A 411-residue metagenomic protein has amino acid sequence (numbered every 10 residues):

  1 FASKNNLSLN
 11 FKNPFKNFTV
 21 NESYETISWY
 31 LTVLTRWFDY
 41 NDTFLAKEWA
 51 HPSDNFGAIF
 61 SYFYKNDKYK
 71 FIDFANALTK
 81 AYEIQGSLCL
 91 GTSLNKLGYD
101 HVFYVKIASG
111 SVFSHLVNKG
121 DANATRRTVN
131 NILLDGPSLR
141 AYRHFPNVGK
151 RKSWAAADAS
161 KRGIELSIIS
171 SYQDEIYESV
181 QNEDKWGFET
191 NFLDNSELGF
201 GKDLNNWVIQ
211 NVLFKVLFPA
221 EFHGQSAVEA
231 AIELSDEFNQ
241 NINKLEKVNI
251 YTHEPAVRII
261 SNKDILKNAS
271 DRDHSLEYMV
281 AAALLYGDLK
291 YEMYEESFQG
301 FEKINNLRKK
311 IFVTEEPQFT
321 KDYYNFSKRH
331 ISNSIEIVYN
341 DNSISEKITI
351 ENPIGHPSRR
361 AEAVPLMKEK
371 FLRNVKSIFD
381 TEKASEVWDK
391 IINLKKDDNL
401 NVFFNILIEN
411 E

Functional and structural regions predicted by a protein language model:
F1-E48, N147-K161, I168-E411: Terminal-appendage/accessory-domain detector
L34-N76, K80: Long, structured ligand/cofactor-binding scaffold of large enzymes
T35, D54-F56, Y64, E83-I84 (+3 more regions): Short connector loops/turns at beta-strand edges and beta->alpha or beta->beta junctions
A50, D54, H101-V105, S270: Hydrophobic alpha-helical transmembrane segments of integral membrane proteins, especially multi-pass transporters
S53-F60, V105-V112, S160-E165, G224-V228 (+1 more regions): Well-ordered alpha-helical segments within folded domains of soluble proteins
F63, S114, I232-D236: Generic structural signal for well-ordered alpha-helical scaffold segments
Y64-K161, E165, V180-K185: Glycine-rich, mobile lid/loop segments that gate access to catalytic sites or pores
